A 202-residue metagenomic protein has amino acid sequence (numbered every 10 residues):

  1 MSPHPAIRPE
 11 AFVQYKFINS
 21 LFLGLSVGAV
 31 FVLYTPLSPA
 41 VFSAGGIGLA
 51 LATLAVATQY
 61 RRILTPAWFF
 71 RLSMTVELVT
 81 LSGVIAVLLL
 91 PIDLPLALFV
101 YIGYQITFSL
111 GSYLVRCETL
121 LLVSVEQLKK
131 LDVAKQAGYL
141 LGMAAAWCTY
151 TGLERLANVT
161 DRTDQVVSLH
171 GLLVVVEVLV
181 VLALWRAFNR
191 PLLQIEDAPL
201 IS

Functional and structural regions predicted by a protein language model:
S2-G48: Helix-loop boundary and gating motifs at the non-cytosolic
F12-G24, G28, V32, Y101-Y150: Substrate-agnostic recognition of the 12-TM MFS/MFS-like secondary transporter fold
I18, L173-P199: Multi-pass alpha-helical transporter architecture, strongest for 12-TM Major Facilitator/SLC carriers used
S43-R61: Central cavity-lining transmembrane alpha-helices of secondary-active solute carriers, predominantly the Major
R62-V76: Cytoplasmic membrane-interface "Motif A"-like loop-to-helix N-cap segments of 12-TM Major Facilitator Superfamily
I63-A67, P91-A97, V115-Q127: A cytosolic-side transmembrane-helix exit/cap motif
E77-L96: C-terminal ends and interior cores of transmembrane alpha-helices in multi-pass membrane transporters/permeases
Y150-V178: A membrane-interface helix-boundary motif in multi-pass transporters
